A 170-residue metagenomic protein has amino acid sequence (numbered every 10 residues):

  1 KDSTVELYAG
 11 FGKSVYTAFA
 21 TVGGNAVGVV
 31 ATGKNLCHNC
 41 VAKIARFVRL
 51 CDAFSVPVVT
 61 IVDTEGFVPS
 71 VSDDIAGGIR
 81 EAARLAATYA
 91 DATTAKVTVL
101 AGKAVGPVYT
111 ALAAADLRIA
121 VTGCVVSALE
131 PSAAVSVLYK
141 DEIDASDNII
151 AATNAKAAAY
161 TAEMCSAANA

Functional and structural regions predicted by a protein language model:
K1-N169: Ligand-binding clefts of soluble mixed alpha/beta catalytic domains
